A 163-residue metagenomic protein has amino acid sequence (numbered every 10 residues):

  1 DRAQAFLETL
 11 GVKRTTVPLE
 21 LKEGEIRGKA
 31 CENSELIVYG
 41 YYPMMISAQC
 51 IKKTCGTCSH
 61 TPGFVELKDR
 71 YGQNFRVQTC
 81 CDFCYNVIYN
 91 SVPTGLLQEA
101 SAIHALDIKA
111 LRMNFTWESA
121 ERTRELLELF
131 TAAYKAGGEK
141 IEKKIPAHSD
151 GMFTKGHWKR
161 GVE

Functional and structural regions predicted by a protein language model:
D1-E163: Active-site pocket-lining/capping segments in soluble small-molecule metabolic enzymes
